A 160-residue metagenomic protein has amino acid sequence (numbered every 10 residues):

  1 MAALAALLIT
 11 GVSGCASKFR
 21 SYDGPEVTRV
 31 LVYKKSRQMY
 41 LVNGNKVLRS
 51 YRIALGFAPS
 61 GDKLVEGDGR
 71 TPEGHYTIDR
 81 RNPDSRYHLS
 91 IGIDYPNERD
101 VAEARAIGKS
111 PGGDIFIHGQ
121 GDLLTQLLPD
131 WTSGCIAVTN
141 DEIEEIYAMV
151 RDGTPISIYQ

Functional and structural regions predicted by a protein language model:
M1-A5: N-terminal export leaders
G11-G14: C-terminal motif of bacterial Sec signal peptides marking the signal peptidase cleavage site
F19, P25, H75, R80-Q160: Exported/periplasmic cell-wall-interacting domains
D23-P25, V32-K35, K46, T71 (+1 more regions): Short, surface-exposed loop/turn motifs at beta-strand boundaries within globular domains
T28-V30, R37, G67, L89 (+1 more regions): Residue-level detector of beta-strand structural context in well-folded domains
V30-G61: Post-signal-peptide N-terminal segment of Sec-exported extracytoplasmic proteins
G61-I78: Short, surface-exposed secondary-structure junctions/capping segments
